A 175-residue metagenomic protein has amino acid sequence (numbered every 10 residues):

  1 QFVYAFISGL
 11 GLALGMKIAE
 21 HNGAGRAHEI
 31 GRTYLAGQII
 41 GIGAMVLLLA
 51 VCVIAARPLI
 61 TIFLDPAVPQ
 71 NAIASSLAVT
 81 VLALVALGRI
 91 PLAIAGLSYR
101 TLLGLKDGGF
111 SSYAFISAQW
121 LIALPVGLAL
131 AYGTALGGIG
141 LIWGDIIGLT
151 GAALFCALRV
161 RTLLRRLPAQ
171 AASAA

Functional and structural regions predicted by a protein language model:
Q1-A56, L92-A114: Small-residue-rich hydrophobic transmembrane alpha-helices
V3, A44-V51, L121-V126, G151-L158: Transmembrane-helix signature of multi-pass solute transporters
G41, L82-V85, R89, F115-I116 (+1 more regions): Residue-level recognition of transmembrane alpha-helices in multi-pass small-molecule transporters/permeases
L47-A72, V79: Short membrane-interface helical motifs at transmembrane helix boundaries in multi-pass membrane transporters
A50-P58, S98-T101, L105, L128-G133 (+1 more regions): Structural signature of transmembrane alpha-helix termini at the membrane-water interface
P58, G109, Q119-L154, R166-P168: Membrane-interface helix-loop junctions in multi-pass transport and translocation proteins
I62, L164-A175: Short, Lys/Arg-enriched, Gly/Pro-containing loop segments at transmembrane-helix junctions of multi-pass membrane
Q70-S98: Alpha-helical transmembrane segments of multi-pass membrane proteins
